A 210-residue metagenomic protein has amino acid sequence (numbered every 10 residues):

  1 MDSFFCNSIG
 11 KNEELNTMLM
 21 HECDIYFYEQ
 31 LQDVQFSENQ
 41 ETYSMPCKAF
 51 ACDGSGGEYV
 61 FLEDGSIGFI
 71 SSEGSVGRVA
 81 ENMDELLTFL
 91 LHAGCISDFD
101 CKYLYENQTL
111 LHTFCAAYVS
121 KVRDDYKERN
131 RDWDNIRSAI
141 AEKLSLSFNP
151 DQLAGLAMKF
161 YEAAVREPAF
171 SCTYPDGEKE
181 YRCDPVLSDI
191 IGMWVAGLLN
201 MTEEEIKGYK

Functional and structural regions predicted by a protein language model:
M1-G74, C101-Y105, Y118-K210: A surface-exposed partner-binding patch
S71-T109: Compact, glycine/acidic-enriched structural inserts
T113-C115: Eukaryote-specific, cytoplasm-facing alpha-helical/coiled-coil scaffolding segments in long proteins
